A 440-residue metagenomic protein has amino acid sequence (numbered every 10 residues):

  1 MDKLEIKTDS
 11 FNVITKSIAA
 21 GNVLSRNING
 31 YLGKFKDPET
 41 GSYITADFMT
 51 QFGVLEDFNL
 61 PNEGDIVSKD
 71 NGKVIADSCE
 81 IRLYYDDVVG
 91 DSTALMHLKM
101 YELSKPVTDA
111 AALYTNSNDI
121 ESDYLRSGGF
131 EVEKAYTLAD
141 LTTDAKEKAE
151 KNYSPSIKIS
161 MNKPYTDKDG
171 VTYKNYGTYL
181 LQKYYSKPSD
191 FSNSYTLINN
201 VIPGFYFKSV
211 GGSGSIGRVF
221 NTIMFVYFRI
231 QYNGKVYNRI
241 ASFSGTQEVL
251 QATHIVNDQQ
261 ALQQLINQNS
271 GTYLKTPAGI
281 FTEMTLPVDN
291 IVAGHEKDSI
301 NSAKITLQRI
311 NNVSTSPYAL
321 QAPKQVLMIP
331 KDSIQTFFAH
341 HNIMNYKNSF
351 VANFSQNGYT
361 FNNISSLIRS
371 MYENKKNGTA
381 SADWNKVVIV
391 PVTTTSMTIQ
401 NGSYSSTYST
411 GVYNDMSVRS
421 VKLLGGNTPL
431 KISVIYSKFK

Functional and structural regions predicted by a protein language model:
M1-K440: Secreted, disulfide-rich extracellular signaling modules
